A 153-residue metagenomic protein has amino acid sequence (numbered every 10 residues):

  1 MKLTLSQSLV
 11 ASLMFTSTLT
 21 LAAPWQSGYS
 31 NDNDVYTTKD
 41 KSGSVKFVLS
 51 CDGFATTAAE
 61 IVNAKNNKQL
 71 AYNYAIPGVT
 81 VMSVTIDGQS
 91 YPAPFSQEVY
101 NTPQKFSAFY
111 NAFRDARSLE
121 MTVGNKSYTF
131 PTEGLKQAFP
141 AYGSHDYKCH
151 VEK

Functional and structural regions predicted by a protein language model:
M1-L9: Bacterial N-terminal signal peptides that target proteins for export
S17-T18: N-terminal signal peptide c-region/cleavage motif recognized by signal peptidases
L21-K153: A generic "folded-domain core" signal
